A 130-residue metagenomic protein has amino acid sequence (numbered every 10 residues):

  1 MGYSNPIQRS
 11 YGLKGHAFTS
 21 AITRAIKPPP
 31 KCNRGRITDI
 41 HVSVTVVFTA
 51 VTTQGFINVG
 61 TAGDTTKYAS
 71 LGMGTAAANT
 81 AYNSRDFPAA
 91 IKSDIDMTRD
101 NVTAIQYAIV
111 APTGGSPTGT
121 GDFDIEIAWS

Functional and structural regions predicted by a protein language model:
M1-S130: Surface-exposed, low-hydrophobicity beta-strand/loop segments enriched in small/polar/acidic residues
